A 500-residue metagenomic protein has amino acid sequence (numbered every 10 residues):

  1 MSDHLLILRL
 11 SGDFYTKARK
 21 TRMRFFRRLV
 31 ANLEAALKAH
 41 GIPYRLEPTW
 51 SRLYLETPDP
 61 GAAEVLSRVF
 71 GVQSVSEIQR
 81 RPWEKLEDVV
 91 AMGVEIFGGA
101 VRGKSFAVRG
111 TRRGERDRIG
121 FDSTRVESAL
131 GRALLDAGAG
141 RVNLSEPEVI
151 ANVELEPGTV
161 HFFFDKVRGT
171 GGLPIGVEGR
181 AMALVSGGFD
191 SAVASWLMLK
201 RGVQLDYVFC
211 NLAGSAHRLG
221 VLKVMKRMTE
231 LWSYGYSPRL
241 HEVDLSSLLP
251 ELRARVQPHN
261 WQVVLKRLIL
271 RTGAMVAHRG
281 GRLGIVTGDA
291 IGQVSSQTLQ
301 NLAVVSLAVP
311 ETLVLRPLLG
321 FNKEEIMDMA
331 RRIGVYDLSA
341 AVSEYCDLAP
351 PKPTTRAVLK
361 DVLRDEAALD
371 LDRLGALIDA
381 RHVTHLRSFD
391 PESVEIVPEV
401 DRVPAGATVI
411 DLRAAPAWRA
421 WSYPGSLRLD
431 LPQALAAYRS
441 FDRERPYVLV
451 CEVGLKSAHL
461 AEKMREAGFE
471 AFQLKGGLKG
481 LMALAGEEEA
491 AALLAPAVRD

Functional and structural regions predicted by a protein language model:
M1-M182, S195-S237, A308, R356-A357 (+4 more regions): RNA-binding accessory domains that recognize and position tRNA/RNA substrates
G41-Y44, R282-Q297, L307, L319-D365: Mid-to-C-terminal catalytic subdomains of enzymes that bind/position adenosyl phosphate moieties or nucleic-acid
T111-R113, A368-W421, A490-D500: Flexible, polar/low-complexity N-terminal or interdomain linker segments that lie immediately upstream of folded
A129-L134, K166-E178, W232, R255-E324 (+1 more regions): Active-site adenylate/phosphate-handling loop in enzymes that bind or generate adenylated species
D190-S195, S457-H459: Short glycine/serine/threonine-rich phosphate/pyrophosphate-binding segments that cradle anionic phosphate groups
C210-A213, L245-S246, D289-Q293, P317-G320 (+2 more regions): Short, ordered loop/turn segments at secondary-structure junctions
K226-A254, D289, S343, L348: A conserved beta-strand->alpha-helix junction
A415-P446, V453-D500: Rhodanese-like catalytic fold shared by cysteine-dependent sulfurtransferases and DSP/PTP-type phosphatases
